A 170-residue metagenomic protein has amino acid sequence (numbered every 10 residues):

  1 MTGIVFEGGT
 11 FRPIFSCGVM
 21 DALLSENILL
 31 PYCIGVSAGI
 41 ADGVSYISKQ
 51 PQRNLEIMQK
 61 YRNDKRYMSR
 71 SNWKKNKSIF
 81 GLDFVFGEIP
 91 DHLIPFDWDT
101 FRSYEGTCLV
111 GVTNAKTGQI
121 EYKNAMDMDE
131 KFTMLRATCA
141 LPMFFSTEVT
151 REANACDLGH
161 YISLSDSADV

Functional and structural regions predicted by a protein language model:
M1-V36, V44-V170: Patatin-like phospholipase
